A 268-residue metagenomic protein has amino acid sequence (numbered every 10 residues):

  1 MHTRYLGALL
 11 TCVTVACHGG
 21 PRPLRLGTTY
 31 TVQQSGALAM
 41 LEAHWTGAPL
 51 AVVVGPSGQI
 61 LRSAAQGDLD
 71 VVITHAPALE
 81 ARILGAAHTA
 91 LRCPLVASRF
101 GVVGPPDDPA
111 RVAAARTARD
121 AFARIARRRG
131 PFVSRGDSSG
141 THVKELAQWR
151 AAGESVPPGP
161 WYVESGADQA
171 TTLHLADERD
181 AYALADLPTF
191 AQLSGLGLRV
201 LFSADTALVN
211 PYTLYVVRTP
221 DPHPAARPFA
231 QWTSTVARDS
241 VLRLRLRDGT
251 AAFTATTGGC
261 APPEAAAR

Functional and structural regions predicted by a protein language model:
M1-G7: Bacterial N-terminal signal peptides that target proteins for export
L9-H18: Hydrophobic h-region of N-terminal signal peptides that target proteins for export in Gram-negative bacteria
H18-T46, G58, R62-A65, A76-P77 (+4 more regions): Exported/periplasmic ABC-transporter solute-binding proteins
L50: Hydrophobic anchor at the start of a short beta-strand that flanks the dinucleotide cofactor-binding loop
D70-V71, A90-V102: Short, glycine-/small- and polar/acidic-enriched structural segments that line small-molecule recognition paths
V71, L79-E80: Primarily extracytoplasmic ectodomains and periplasmic/lumenal surface modules that are beta-strand-rich
